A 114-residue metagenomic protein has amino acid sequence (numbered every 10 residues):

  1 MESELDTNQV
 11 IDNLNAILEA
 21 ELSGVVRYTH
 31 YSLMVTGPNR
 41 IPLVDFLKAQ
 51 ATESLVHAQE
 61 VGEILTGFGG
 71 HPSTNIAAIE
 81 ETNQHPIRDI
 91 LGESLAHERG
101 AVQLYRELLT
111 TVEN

Functional and structural regions predicted by a protein language model:
M1-N114: Iron-associated oxidoreductase/ferritin-like identity signal
